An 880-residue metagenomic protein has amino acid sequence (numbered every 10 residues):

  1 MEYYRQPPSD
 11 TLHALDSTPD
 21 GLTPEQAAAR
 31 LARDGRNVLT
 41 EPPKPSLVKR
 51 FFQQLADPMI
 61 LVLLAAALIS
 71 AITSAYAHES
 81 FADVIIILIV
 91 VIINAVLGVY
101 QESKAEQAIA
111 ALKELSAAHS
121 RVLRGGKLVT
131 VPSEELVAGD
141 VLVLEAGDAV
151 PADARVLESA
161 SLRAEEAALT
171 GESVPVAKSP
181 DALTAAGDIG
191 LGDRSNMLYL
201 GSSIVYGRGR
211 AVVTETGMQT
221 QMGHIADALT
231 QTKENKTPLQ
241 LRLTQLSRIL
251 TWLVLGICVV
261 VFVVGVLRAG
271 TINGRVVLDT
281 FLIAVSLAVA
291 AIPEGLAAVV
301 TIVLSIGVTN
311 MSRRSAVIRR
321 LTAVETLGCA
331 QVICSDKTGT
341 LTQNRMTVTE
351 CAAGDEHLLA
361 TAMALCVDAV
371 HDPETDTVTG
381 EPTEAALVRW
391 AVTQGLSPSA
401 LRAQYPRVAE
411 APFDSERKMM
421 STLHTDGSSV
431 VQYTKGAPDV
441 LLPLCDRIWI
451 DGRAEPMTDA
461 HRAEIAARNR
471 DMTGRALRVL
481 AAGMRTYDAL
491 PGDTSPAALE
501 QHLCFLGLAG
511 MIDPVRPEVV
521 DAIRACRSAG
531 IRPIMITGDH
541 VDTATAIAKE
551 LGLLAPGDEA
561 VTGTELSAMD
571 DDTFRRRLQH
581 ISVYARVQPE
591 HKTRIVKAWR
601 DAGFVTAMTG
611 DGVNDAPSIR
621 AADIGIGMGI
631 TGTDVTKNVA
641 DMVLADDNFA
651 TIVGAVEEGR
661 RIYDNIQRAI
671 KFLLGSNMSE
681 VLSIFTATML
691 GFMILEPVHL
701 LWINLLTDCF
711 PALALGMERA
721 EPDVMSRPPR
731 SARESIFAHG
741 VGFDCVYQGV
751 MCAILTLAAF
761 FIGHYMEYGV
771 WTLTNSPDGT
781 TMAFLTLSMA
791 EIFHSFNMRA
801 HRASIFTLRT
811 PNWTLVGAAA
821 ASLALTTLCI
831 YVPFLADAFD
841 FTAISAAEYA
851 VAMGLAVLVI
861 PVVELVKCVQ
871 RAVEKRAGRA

Functional and structural regions predicted by a protein language model:
M1-P729, E734-F737, V750, Y765 (+2 more regions): Conserved cytosolic headpiece of P-type ATPases
A82, N775-M782: Membrane-interface starts of transmembrane alpha-helices
V261, A753-F761: Transmembrane alpha-helix/helix-exit interface in multi-pass inner-membrane proteins
S679-E680, D744-T756: Core segments of transmembrane alpha-helices that mediate helix-helix packing or line hydrophobic substrate/ligand
T707, T780-S795: Generic alpha-helical transmembrane segments
F761, M766-E767, N775: Long hydrophobic segments that form regular secondary structure
M798: A C-terminal functional module that forms or caps the active site or interfaces directly with catalytic machinery
